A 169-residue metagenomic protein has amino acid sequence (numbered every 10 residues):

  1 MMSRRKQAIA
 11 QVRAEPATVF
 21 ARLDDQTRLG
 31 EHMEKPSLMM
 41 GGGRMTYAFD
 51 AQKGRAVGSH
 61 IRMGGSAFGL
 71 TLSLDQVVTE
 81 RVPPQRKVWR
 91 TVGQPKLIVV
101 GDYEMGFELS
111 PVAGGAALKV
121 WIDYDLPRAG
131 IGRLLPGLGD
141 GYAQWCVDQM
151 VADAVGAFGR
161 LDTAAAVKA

Functional and structural regions predicted by a protein language model:
M1-K53, A169: Hydrophobic ligand-binding cavity/cleft-lining segments
A10, L74-E80, Y103-P111: Hydrophobic/aromatic beta-strand elements that line small-molecule binding cavities or substrate pockets in beta-rich
E15, A21, Y142-C146, M150: Short amphipathic alpha-helical segments
E15, P83-P84, V112-G115: Short strand-connecting beta-turns/loops that link adjacent beta-strands
V19-L23, L29, I61, V78 (+4 more regions): Hydrophobic pocket/interface hotspot
G43-Q94, Q149-A169: Glycine-rich portal/gate segments that line the openings of hydrophobic small-molecule binding cavities
R90-W145: Beta-strand/loop substructures that line and gate deep hydrophobic ligand-binding cavities in soluble
